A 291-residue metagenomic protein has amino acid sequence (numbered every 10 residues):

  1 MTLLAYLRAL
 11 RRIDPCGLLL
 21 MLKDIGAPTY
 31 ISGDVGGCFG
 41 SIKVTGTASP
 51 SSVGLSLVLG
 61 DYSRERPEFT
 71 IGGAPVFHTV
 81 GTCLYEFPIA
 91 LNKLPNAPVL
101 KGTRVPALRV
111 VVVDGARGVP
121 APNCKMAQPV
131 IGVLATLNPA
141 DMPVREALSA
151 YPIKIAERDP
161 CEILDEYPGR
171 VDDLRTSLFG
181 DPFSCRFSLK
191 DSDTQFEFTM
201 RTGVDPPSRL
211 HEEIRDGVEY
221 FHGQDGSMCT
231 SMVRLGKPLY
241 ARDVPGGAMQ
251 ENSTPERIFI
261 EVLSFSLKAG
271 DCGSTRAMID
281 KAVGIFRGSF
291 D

Functional and structural regions predicted by a protein language model:
M1-F39, A127-S184, P207, I214 (+1 more regions): N-terminal "mature-domain start" segment
T2-A5, A27-P28, V53-L57, L108-V113 (+6 more regions): Post-signal/leader-peptide non-cytosolic segments of secretory proteins
L22-I25, G37-F39, K43-L55, I89-G102 (+3 more regions): Generic low-polarity alpha-helical segments
G26-L84, L174-E256: Short, solvent-exposed recognition patches
F69-V144, V218-D291: A short, solvent-exposed beta-edge/loop patch
